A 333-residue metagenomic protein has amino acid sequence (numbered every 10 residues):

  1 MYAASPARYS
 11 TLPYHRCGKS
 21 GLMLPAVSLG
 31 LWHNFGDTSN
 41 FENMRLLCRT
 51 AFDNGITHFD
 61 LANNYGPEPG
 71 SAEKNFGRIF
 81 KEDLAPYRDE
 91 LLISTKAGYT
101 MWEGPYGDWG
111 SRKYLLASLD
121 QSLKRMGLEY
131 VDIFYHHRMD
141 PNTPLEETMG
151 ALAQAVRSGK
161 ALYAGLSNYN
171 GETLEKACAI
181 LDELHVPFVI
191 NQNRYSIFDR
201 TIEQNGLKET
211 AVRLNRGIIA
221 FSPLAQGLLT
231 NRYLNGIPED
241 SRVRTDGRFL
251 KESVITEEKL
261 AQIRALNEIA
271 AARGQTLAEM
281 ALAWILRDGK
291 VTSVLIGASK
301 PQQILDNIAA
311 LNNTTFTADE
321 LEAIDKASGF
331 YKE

Functional and structural regions predicted by a protein language model:
M1-L91, R157: N-terminal binding-site loop/beta-alpha segment at the start of enzyme catalytic domains that lines or forms
Y2-T11, T143-Y331: Beta/alpha (TIM)-barrel catalytic core signal, keyed to glycine-rich beta->alpha loops juxtaposed to Asp/Glu that bind
G18-G36, S94-G107, Y130, Y135: N-terminal small/glycine-rich loop or linker at the start of catalytic domains across soluble metabolic enzymes
L29, L61, T95, I133-H136 (+4 more regions): Conserved beta-strand positions
F35-N40, N64-A72, D140-P144, G171-E172 (+1 more regions): Acidic-and-aromatic substrate-binding clefts and catalytic sites of carbohydrate-active enzymes
T38-A51, G110-M126, L174-C178: Short, acidic/polar
S39-N43, S71, N75, Y106-Y114 (+2 more regions): Alpha-helix N-cap and loop-to-helix initiation/capping positions
L123-T143: Active-site groove signature of glycoside hydrolases
